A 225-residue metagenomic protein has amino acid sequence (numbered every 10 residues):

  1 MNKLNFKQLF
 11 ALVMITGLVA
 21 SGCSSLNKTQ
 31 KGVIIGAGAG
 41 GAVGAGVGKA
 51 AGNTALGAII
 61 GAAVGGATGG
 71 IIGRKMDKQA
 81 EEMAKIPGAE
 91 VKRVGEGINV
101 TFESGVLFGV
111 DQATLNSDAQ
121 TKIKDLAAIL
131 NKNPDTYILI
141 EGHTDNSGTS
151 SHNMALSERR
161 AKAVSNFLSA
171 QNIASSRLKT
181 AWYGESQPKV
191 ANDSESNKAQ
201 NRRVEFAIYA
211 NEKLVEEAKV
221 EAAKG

Functional and structural regions predicted by a protein language model:
N2-F10: Bacterial N-terminal signal peptides that target proteins for export
L18-G22: C-terminal motif of bacterial Sec signal peptides marking the signal peptidase cleavage site
S24-E81: Short, low-complexity, glycine-enriched hydrophobic/amphipathic alpha-helices that associate with lipid bilayers
V33-G38, A42, A63, K78 (+4 more regions): Extracytoplasmic/secreted proteins, especially bacterial periplasmic and envelope-associated proteins
G70, R74, I86-A89, V94 (+3 more regions): Structured segments of extracytoplasmic/periplasmic soluble domains in secreted or envelope-associated proteins
K75-V106: Amphipathic, membrane-active segments
L107-G142, S169, F206-I208, K213-G225: Periplasmic peptidoglycan-binding/anchoring modules of Gram-negative envelope and division proteins
H143-E217: Periplasmic OmpA-like peptidoglycan-binding domain that tethers envelope proteins to the cell wall
